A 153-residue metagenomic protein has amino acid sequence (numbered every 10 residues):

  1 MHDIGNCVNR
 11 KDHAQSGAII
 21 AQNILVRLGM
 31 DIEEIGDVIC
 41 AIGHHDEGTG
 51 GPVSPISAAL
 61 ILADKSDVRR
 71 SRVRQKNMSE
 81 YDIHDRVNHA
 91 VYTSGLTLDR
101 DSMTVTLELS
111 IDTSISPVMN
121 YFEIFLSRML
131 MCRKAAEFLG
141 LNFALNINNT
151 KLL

Functional and structural regions predicted by a protein language model:
M1-L98: Divalent metal-dependent catalytic cores for phosphoryl transfer on phosphate-bearing substrates
R70-L153: Terminal helices and disordered tails flanking the catalytic cores of nucleotide-processing hydrolases
